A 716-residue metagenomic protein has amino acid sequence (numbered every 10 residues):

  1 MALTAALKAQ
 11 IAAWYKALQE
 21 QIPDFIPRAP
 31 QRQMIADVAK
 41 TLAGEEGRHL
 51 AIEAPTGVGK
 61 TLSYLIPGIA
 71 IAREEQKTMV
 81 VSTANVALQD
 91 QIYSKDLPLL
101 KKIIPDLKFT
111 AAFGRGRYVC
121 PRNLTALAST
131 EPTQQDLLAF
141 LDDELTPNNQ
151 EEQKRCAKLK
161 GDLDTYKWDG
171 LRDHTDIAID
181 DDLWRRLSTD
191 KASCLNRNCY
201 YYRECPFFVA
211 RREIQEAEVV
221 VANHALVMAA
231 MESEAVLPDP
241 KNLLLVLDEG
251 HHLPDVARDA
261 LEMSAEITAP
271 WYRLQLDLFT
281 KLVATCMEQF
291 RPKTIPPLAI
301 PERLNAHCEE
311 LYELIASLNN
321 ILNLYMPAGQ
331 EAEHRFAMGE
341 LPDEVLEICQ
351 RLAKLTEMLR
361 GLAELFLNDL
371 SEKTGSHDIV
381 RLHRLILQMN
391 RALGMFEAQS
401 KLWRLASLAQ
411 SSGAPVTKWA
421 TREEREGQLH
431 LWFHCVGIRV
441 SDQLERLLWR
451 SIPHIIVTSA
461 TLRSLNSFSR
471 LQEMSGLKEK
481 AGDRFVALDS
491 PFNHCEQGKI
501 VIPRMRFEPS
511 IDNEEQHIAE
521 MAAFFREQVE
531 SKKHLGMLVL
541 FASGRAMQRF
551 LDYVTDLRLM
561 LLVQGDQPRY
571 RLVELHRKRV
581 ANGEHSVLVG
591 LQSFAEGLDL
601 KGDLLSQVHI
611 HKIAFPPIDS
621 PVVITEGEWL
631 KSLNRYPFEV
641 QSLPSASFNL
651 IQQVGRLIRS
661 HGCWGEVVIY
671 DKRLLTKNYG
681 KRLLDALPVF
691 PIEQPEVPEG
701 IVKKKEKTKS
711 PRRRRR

Functional and structural regions predicted by a protein language model:
A2-E20, I26, Q76-T78, T83-E218 (+3 more regions): A substrate-engagement module of RecA-like helicase motors
G44-I66: Walker A/P-loop
Y64, A70, D90, S94-P98 (+4 more regions): Signature of the SF2 helicase/ATPase Hel1-core->accessory helical subdomain module
T78-A87, I456-A460, L535-A542, I669-Y670: Conserved RecA-like ASCE P-loop NTPase motor core of nucleic-acid helicases/translocases
R185-E218, M228-L237, F366-R506, H517 (+2 more regions): A contiguous, basic/glycine-rich beta-loop/short-helix subdomain that forms a polymer-engagement track
R446, P503-A542: Conserved interdomain hinge at the start of the Helicase C-terminal
P503-E515, D566-L675: Conserved RecA-like P-loop NTPase helicase motor core
A542-D566: Conserved helicase motor "Helicase C" RecA-like lobe of SF1/SF2 P-loop NTPases
